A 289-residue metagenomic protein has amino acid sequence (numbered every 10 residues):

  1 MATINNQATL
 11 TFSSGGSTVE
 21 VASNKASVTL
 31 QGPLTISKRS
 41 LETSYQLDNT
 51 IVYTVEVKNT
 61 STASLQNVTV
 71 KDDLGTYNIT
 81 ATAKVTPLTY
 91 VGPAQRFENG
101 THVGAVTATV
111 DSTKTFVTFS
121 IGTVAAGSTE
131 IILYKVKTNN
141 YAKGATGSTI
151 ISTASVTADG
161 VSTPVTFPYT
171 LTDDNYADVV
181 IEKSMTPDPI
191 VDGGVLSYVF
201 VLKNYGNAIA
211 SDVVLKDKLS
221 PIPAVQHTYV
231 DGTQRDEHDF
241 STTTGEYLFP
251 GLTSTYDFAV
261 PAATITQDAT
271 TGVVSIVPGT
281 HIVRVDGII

Functional and structural regions predicted by a protein language model:
M1-I289: Exported/extracytosolic protein signature
